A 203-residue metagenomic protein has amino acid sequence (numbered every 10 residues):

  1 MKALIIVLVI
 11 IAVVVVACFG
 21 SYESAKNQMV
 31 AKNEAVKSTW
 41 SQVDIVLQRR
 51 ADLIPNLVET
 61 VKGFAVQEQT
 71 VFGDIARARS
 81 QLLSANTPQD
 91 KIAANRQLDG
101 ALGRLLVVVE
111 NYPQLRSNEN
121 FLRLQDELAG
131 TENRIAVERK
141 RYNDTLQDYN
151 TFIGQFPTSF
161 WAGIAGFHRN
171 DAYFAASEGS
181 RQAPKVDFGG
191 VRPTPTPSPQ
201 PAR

Functional and structural regions predicted by a protein language model:
M1-R203: A helix-centric hydrophobic-segment signal that preferentially recognizes long, alpha-helical stretches used
